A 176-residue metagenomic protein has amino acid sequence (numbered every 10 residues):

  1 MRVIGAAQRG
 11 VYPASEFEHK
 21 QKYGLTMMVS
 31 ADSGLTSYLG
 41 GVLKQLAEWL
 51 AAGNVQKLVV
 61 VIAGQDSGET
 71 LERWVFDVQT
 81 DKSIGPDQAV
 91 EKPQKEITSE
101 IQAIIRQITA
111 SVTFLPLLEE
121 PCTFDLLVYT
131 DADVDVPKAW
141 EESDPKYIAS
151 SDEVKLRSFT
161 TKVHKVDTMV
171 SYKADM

Functional and structural regions predicted by a protein language model:
M1-S37, Q45, W49-M176: Long protein-protein interaction modules used by eukaryotic assembly/scaffold proteins
